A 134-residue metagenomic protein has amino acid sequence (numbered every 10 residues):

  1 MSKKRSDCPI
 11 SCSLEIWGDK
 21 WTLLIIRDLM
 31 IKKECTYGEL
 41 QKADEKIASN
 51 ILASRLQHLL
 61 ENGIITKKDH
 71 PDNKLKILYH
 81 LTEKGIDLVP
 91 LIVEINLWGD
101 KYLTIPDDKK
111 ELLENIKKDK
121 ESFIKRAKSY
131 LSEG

Functional and structural regions predicted by a protein language model:
M1-R5: N-terminal intrinsically disordered/low-complexity leader segments
C8-I51: N-terminal helix-turn-helix DNA-binding core of bacterial DNA-binding proteins
G18, P71-E94: Basic, amphipathic "hinge/linker" alpha-helix immediately C-terminal to the N-terminal HTH DNA-binding motif
I31, H58, D87: Active-site micro-motifs of SAM-dependent methyltransferase domains
G38, Q57, I77: Residues within the helices of the helix-turn-helix
A43-K74: Canonical helix-turn-helix DNA-binding module
P90-G134: C-terminal regulatory/oligomerization modules of transcriptional regulators
